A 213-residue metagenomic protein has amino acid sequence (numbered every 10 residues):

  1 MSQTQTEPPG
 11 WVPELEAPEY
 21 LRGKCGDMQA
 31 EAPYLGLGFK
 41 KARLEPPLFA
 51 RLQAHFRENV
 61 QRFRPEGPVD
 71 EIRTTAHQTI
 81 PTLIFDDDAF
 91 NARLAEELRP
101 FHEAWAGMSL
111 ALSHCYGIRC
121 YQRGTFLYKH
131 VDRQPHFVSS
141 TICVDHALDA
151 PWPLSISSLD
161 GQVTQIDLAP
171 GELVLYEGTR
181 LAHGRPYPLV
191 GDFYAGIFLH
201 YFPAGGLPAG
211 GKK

Functional and structural regions predicted by a protein language model:
S2-A106: Non-heme Fe(II)/2-oxoglutarate
M108-G117: A short coil-to-beta-strand element that immediately follows conserved catalytic motifs
C120: Conserved active-site beta-strand element of glycosyltransferases/polysaccharide synthases
R123-T179, F193-G196, A204-K212: Catalytic core of non-heme Fe(II) oxygenases with the double-stranded beta-helix
T179-H183, P188: Short, charged beta-turn/beta-strand-edge "cap" motif at the junction between a beta-strand and an adjacent loop
